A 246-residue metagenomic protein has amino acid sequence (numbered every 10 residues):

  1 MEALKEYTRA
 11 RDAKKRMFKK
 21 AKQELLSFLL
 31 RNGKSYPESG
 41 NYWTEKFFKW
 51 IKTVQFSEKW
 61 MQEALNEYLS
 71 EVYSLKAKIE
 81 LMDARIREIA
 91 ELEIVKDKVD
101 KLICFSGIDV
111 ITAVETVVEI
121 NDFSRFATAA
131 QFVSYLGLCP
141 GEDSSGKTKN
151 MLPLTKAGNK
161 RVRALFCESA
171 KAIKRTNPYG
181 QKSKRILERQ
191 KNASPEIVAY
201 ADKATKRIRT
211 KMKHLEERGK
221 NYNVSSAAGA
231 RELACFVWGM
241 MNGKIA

Functional and structural regions predicted by a protein language model:
Y7-K101, Q190-K191: Glycine-rich, often acidic, oxyanion-interacting loops/wings at catalytic, nucleic-acid, or phospho-protein interfaces
R16, E80, I111, N223-V224: Short, solvent-exposed positions on alpha-helices
L26, R87, I103, V117-V118 (+2 more regions): Amphipathic alpha-helical segments within well-ordered protein domains
L69, V99, I103, V110-V117: Short, well-structured alpha-helical segments
D100-S106, P153-A157: Cytochrome P450 C-terminal beta-domain/meander region
T112-T128: Catalytic palm subdomain of template-directed nucleic-acid polymerases, centered on the conserved carboxylate motif
L136-A246: A basic, often C-terminal nucleic-acid-binding module that engages the phosphate backbone, implemented in DNA
